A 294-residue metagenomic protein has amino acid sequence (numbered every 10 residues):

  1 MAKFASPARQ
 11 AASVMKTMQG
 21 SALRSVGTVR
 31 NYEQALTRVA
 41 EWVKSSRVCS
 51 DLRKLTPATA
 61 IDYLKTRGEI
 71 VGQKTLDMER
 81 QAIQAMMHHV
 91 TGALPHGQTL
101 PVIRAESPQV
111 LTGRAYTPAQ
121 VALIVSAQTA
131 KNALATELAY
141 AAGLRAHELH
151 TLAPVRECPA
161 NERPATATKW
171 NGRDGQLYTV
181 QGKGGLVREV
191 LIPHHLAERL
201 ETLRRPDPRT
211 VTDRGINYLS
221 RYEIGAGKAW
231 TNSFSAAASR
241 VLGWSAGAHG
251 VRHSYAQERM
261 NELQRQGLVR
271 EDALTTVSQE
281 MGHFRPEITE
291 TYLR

Functional and structural regions predicted by a protein language model:
M1-L23: N-terminal DNA-binding module of tyrosine recombinases/phage integrases
M15-L111: N-terminal core-binding DNA-recognition domain of tyrosine recombinases/integrases
G97, E106-L123, G184-H194, V211-T212: DNA breakage-rejoining catalytic core of tyrosine-based enzymes
P118-H147: Basic, Lys/Arg- and aromatic-enriched nucleic-acid-binding interface segment
L152-R199: Conserved tyrosine-mediated DNA breakage-rejoining catalytic core shared by Y-recombinases
L191-Q257: Active-site/catalytic core of tyrosine-dependent DNA strand-transfer enzymes
T231, G243-Q264, R270, L274-Q279 (+1 more regions): Short basic/aromatic active-site micro-motif
Q279-R294: Catalytic-site neighborhood detector that most strongly recognizes the C-terminal catalytic loop/helix of tyrosine
